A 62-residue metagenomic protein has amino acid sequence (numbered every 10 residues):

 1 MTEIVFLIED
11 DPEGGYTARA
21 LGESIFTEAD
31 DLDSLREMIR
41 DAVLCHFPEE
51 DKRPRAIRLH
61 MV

Functional and structural regions predicted by a protein language model:
M1-T2, E9-D11, A29: Short secondary-structure boundary micro-motifs
M1-V5, D33-V62: Short, charged, surface-exposed hinge/linker loops at domain edges that act as mobile lids or interdomain connectors
I4, Y16, I25-T27: Structural detector for hydrophobic anchor residues on beta-strands
I8-A20: Short aromatic-glycine-(Arg/Gly/Cys) micro-motifs in beta-strand/loop hairpins
A20-G22, A42: Generic alpha-helical hydrophobic packing signal
E23-D33: A short, exposed loop/beta-hairpin motif centered on an aromatic-Gly-Thr core
